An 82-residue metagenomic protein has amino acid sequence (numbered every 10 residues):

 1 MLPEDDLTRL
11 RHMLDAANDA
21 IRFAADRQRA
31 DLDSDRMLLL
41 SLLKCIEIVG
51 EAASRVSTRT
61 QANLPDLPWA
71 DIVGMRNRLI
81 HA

Functional and structural regions predicted by a protein language model:
M1-A82: Solvent-exposed interaction patches of small proteins and small membrane subunits
